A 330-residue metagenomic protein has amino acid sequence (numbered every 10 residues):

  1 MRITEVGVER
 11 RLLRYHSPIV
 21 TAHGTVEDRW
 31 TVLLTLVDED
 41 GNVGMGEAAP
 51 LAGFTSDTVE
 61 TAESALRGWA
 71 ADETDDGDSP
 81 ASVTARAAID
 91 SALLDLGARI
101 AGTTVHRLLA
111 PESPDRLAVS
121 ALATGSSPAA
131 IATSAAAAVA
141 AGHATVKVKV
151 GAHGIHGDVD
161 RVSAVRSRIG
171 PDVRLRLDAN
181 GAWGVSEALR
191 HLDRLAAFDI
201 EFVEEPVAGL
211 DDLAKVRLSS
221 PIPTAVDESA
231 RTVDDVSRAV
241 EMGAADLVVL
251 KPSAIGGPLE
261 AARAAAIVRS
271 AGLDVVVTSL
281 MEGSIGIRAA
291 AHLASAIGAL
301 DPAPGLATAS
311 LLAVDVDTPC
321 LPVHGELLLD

Functional and structural regions predicted by a protein language model:
M1-L175, N180-L189, D193-A197, V316-D330: N-terminal capping/lid subdomain adjacent to the active-site entrance of alpha/beta enzymes
E9-R11, G125, A230, M281 (+1 more regions): Short, solvent-exposed coil/turn elements at secondary-structure transition points
N42, W69-D76, D246, A271-V277 (+1 more regions): A short pocket-lining beta-strand/turn micro-motif at the edge of beta-sheets
A48, E205, L306: Active-site donor-binding loop signature of nucleotide-sugar glycosyltransferases
H153-A289, A294, L311-G325: Catalytic core of soluble alpha/beta enzymes
G298-T308: Short helix/strand-capping turn motifs
